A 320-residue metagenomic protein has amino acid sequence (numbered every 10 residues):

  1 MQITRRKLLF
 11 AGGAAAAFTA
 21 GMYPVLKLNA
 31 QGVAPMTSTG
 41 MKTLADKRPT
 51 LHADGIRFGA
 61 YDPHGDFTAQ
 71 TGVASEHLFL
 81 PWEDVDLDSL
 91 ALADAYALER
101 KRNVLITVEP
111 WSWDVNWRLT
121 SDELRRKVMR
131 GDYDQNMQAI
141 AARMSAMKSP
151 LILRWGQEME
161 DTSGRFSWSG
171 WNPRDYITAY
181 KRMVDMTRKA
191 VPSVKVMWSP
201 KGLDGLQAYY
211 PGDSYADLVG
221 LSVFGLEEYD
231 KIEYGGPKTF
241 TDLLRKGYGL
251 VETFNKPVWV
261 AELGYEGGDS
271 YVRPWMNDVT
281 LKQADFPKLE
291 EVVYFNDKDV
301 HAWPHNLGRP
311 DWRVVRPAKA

Functional and structural regions predicted by a protein language model:
K7-K27: N-terminal export signals
T37-Y133, Y265-G268, Y294: N-terminal substrate-binding region of glycoside hydrolase catalytic domains
G65-T71, A91-L105, A142-K148, P211-S214 (+2 more regions): Acidic (Asp/Glu)-rich catalytic clusters
L78, Q207-P237, F295-D297: Aromatic- and acid-rich polysaccharide-binding/catalytic face of secreted or lumenal carbohydrate-active enzymes
L92-A95, L105, F224-E266: Glycoside hydrolase catalytic-domain groove-lining segments
D94-S193: Substrate-binding cleft of extracellular glycoside hydrolase catalytic domains
T187-G205, P257-E266: Aromatic-lined carbohydrate-recognition surfaces of secreted/lumenal glycan-active proteins
G264-A320: Substrate-binding cleft of secreted/luminal carbohydrate-active enzymes
